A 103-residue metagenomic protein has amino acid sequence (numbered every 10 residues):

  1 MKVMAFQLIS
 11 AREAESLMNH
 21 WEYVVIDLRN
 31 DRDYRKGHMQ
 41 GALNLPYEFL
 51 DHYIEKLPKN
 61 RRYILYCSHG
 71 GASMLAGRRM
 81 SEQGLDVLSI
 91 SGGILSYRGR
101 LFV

Functional and structural regions predicted by a protein language model:
M1-Y23, D31-R62, G71-V103: Rhodanese-like catalytic fold shared by cysteine-dependent sulfurtransferases and DSP/PTP-type phosphatases
I26: Active-site flanking residues adjacent to catalytic metal/cofactor-binding acidic residues
Y66-C67: Short, surface-exposed ligand- or partner-binding patches at beta-edge/loop junctions that are enriched in aromatics
